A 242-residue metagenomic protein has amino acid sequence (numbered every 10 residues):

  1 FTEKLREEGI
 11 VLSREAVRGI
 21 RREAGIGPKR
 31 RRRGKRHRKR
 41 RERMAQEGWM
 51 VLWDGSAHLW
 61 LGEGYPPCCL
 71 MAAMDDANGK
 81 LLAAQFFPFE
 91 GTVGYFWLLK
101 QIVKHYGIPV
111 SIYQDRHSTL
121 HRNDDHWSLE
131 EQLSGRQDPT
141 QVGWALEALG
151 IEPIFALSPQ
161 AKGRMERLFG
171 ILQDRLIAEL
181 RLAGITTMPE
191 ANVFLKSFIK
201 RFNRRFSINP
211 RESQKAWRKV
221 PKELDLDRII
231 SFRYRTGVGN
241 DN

Functional and structural regions predicted by a protein language model:
F1-L59, E130-Q137, K215-K222: Basic, flexible linker segments flanking DNA-binding modules in nucleic acid-interacting mobile-element proteins
K4, L98-L99, Q141-V142: Short, hydrophobic/aromatic alpha-helical segments in well-folded domains
R30, V110-S111, I154-L157, M188 (+1 more regions): Acidic/polar loop patches that form or flank catalytic/metal-binding clefts of enzymes that bind anionic ligands
G55-K104, I108-T119, I154-L157: A short, conserved beta-strand element enriched in hydrophobic/aromatic residues
I112-R116, L120, W127-R175, A191: RNase H-like two-metal-ion nuclease catalytic core shared by retroviral integrases and related mobile-element nucleases
E179-L195: Short, charged, surface-exposed loops that flank catalytic or proteolytic processing sites
I199-N242: C-terminal, beta-rich DNA-binding module of retroviral/retroelements integrases
